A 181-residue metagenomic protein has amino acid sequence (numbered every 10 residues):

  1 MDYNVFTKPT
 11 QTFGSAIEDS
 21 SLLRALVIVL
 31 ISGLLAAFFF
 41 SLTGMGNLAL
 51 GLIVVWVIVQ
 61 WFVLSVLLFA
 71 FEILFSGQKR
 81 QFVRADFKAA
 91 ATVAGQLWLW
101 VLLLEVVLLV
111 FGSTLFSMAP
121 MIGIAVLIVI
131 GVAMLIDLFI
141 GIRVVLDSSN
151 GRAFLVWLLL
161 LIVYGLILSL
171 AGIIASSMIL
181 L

Functional and structural regions predicted by a protein language model:
M1-V93, W98: Selected alpha-helical membrane-embedding segments in polytopic membrane proteins
F38-G46, V107-L115, I174-S176: Juxtamembrane "helix-exit" motif on the non-cytosolic side of transmembrane helices
T43, W157-L159, A171: Residue-level detector of alpha-helical segments with a strong bias toward transmembrane helices and their helix-loop
L48-I73, A94, W98-Y164: Selective recognition of hydrophobic, aromatic-rich stretches within alpha-helical transmembrane segments of polytopic
L166-L181: Juxtamembrane boundary at the C-terminal end of a transmembrane helix
